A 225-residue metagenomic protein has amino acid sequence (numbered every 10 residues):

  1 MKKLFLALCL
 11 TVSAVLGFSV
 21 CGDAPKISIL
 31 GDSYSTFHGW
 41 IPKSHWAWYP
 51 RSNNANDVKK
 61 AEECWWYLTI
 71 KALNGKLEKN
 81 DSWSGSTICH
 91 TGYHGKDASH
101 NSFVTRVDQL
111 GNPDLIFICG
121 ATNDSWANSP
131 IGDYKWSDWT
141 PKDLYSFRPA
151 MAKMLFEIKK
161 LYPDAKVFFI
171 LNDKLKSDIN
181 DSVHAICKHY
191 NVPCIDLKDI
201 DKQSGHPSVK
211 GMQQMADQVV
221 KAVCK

Functional and structural regions predicted by a protein language model:
M1-L4: Positively charged n-region of N-terminal signal peptides that target proteins for export
A7-V15: Bacterial N-terminal signal peptides
G17-G22: Boundary at the C-terminal end of the N-terminal hydrophobic targeting segment
K26-S28, F37-G132, T140: Conserved SGNH/GDSL esterase-like catalytic core that processes O-acyl groups on lipids and polysaccharides
L30-G31, I170: Short hydrophobic segments within beta-strands
Y34-S35, G211: Short active-site segment of divalent metal-dependent hydrolases/proteases that encodes the spacing between
T36-F37, K176: Active-site environment of divalent metal-dependent phosphoester hydrolases
S99-K225: Alpha-helical cap/lid subdomain in secreted, periplasmic, or secretory-pathway luminal O-acyl-processing enzymes
